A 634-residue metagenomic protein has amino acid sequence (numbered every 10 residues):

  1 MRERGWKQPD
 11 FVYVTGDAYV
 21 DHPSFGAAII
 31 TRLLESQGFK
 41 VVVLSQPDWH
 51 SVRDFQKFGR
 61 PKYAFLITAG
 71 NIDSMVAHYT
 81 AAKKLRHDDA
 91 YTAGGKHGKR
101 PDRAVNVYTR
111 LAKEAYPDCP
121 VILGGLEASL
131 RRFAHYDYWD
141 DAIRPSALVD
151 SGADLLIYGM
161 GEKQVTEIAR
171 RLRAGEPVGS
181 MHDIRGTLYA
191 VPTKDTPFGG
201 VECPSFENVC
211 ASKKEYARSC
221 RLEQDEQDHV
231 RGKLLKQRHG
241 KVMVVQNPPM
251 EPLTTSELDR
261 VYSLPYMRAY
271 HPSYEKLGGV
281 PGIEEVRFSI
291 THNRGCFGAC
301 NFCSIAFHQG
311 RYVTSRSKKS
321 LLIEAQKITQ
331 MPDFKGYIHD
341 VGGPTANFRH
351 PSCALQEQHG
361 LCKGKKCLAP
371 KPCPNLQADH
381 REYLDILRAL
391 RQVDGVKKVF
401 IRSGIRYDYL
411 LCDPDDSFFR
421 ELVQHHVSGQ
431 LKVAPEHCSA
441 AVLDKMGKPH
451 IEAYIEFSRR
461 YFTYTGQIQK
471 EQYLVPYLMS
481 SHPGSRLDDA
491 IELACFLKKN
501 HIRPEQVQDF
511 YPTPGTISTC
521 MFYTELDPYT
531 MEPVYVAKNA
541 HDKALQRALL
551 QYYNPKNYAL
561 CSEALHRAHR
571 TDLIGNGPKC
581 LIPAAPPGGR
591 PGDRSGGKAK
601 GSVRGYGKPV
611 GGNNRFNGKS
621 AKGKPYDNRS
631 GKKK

Functional and structural regions predicted by a protein language model:
M1-Q8, A18, K214-S289: N-terminal [4Fe-4S]-dependent radical SAM core
F11-T15, Q56-K57, I184-T187, E275-K276 (+6 more regions): Flexible, glycine-rich loop/tail regions that form catalytic "lids" or insertion modules at the edges of active sites
Y13, L44, D48-W49, K327-V475 (+1 more regions): Conserved SAM/AdoMet-binding glycine-rich loop
V14-D17, L277-S304, T329, Y337: N-terminal pre-triad scaffold of radical SAM enzymes
G26, S45-H239, Q246-N247: Glycine-rich beta-alpha loop elements in corrinoid/cobalamin-binding modules across cobalamin-dependent enzymes
H50, G179-Q227, K241, M250 (+7 more regions): Terminal amphipathic helices with adjacent charged low-complexity linkers/tails
D73-A82, L130-R132, E162-E167, P192-P197 (+7 more regions): Flexible glycine/acidic-rich beta-alpha junction loops that bind and position SAM and/or redox cofactors in anaerobic
D154, V261, C296, C300 (+4 more regions): Conserved, mostly hydrophobic/aromatic
